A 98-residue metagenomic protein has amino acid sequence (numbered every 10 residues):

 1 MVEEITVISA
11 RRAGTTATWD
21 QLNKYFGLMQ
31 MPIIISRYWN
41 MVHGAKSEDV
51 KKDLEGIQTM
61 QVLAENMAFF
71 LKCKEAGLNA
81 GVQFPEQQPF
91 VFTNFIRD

Functional and structural regions predicted by a protein language model:
M1-D98: FMN-binding flavodoxin-like domain, especially the glycine-rich phosphate-binding loop
